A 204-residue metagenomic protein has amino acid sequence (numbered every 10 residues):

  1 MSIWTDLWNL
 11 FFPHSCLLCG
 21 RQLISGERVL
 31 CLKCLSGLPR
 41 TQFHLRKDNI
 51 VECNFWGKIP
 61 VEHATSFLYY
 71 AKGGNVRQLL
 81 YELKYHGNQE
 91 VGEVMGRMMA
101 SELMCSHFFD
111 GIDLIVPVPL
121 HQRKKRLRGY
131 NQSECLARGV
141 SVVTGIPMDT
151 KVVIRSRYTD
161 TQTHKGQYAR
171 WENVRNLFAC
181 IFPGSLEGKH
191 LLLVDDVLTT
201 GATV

Functional and structural regions predicted by a protein language model:
M1-V204: Glycine-rich phosphate/pyrophosphate-handling loop used in enzymes and phosphotransfer proteins
